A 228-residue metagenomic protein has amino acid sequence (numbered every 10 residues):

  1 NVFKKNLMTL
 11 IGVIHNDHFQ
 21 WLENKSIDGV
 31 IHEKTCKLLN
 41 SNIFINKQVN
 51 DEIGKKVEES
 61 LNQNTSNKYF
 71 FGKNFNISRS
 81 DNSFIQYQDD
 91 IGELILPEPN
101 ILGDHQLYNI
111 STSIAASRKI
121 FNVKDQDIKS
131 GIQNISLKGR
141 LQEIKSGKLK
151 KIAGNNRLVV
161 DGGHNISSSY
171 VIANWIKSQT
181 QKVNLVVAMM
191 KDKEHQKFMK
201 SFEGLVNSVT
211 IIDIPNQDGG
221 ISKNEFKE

Functional and structural regions predicted by a protein language model:
N1-L10, H15-H18, G92-S208: Nucleotide phosphate-binding/pyrophosphate-handling subdomain across enzymes that bind or process nucleotide phosphates
V2-N100, Q106-S130: Acidic, Mg2+-coordinating active-site environments of NTP-dependent enzymes
H15, F19-N24, K148, D213-F226: Flexible, gly/pro- and Lys/Arg-enriched active-site loops
E23, G54, N109, S169 (+2 more regions): Alpha-helix N-cap/helix-start motif
E33, I172, F198, E225-F226: A general structural detector for well-ordered alpha-helical segments in enzyme core domains, enriched
S41-F44, N67-K68, K182-L185, N207-I211: Hydrophobic beta-strand segments of well-ordered beta-sheets in folded domains
V49-Y69, A153-V160, I166, M199-E228: C-terminal helical cap/extension that packs against the catalytic core of soluble nucleotide-cofactor enzymes
N74-S80, L149-K151, Q217-G219: A short acidic, often aromatic-flanked loop/helix-cap motif at beta-alpha or helix-coil junctions that lines enzyme
